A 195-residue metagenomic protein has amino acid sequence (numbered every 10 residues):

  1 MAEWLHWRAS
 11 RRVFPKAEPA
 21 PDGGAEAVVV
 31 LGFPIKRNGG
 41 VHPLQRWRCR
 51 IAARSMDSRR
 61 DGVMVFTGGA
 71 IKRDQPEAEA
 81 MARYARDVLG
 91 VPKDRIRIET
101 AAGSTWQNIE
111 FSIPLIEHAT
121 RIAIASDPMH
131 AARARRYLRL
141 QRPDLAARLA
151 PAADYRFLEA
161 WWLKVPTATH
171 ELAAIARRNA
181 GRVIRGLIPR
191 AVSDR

Functional and structural regions predicted by a protein language model:
M1-E3: Transmembrane alpha-helices and immediately adjacent membrane-cytoplasm interface residues in multi-pass integral
W7-T169: A structural signal for short, hydrophobic/glycine-enriched beta-strand patches
L158-R195: C-terminal capping/extension of enzyme domains
